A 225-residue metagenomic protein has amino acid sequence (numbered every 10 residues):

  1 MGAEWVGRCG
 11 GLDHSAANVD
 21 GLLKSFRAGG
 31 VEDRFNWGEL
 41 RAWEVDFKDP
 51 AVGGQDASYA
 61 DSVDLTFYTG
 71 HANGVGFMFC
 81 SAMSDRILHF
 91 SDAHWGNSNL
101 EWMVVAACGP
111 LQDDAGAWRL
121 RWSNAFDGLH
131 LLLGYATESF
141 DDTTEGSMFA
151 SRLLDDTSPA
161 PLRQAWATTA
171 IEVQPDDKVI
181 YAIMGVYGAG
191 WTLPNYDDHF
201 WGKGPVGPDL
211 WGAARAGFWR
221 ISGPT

Functional and structural regions predicted by a protein language model:
M1-N73, M78: A domain-level signal for caspase-like cysteine endopeptidase catalytic cores and their zymogen-processing architecture
W5-R8, G70-G76, A107-D114, A136-T143: Solvent-exposed loop/turn segments at secondary-structure junctions within structured extracellular/periplasmic domains
R41-W43, H89, P161: Helix N-terminus capping/helix-initiation residues
A51-Q55, S81-H94, D114-S123: Alpha-helical scaffolding within the catalytic cores of extracellular/periplasmic polymer-degrading hydrolases
S58-D61, W95-N99, N124-D127: Extracellular/periplasmic catalytic domains that process cell-envelope and extracellular macromolecules
L65-T69, W102-A106, L132-G134: Structural motif
A72-W102, A106-G109: A short, glycine/acidic-enriched catalytic loop
P110-T225: Active-site-proximal C-terminal subdomain of hydrolase catalytic domains
